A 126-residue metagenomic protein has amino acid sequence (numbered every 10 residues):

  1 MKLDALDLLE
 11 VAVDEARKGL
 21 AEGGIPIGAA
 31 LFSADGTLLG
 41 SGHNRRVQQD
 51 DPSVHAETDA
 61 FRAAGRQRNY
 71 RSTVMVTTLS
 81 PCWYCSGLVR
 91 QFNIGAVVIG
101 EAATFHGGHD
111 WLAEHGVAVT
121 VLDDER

Functional and structural regions predicted by a protein language model:
M1-E22: Short, basic/aromatic recognition patches
K2-L3, F32, W83-Y84: Short, flexible segments with low predicted structural confidence
A12, A16-G19, A29, A56 (+2 more regions): Small-residue (primarily alanine) positions within well-ordered alpha-helices, especially packing/interaction faces
E22-P26, Y70-S72: Short secondary-structure junction motifs
I27-G36: Short beta-strand scaffold segments in enzyme catalytic cores
G40-R126: Zn2+-dependent cytidine deaminase-like catalytic core
